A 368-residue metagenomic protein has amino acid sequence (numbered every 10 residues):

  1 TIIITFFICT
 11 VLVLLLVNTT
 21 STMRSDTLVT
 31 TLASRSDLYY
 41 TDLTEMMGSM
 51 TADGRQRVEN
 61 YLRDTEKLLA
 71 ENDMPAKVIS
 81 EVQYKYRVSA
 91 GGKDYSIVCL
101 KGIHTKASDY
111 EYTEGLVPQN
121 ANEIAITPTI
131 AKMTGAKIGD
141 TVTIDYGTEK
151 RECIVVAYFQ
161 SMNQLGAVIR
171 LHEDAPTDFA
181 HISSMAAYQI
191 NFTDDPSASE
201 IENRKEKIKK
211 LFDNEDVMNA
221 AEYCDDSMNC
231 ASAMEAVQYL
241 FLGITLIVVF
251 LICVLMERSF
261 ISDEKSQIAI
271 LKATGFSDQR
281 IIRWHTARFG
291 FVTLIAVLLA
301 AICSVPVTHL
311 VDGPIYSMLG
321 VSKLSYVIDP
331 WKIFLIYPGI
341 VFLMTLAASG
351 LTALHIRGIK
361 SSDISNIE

Functional and structural regions predicted by a protein language model:
T1-I3, I367-E368: Alpha-helical transmembrane segments of integral membrane proteins
I2-R24, A231-Q267, Q279, F289-V307 (+1 more regions): Hydrophobic alpha-helical transmembrane segments of multi-pass inner-membrane transport and secretion
S21-Q238: Basic-flanked hydrophobic alpha-helices used for secretion and membrane insertion
V168-R170, S365-E368: Short hydrophobic/aromatic patches at helix-to-coil boundaries
I270: Intrinsically disordered, low-complexity polar regions and short flexible loop motifs
W284: A short, Lys/Arg-enriched amphipathic alpha-helix from helix-turn-helix/homeodomain DNA-binding modules
I295-D363: Short helix-loop junctions at transmembrane helix boundaries
